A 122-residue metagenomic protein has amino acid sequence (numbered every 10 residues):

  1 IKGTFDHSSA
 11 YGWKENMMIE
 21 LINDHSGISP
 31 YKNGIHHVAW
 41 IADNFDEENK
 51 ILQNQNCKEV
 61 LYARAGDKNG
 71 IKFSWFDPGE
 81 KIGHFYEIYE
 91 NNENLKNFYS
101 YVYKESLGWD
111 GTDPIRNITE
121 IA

Functional and structural regions predicted by a protein language model:
I1-G3, I41, A63-A65: Short linear motifs in intrinsically disordered
I1-Y11: Acidic (E/D-rich), amphipathic helical modules within compact regulatory domains
S9-M17, S29-D46: Vicinal oxygen chelate
A10, K50-A122: Vicinal oxygen chelate
D24-H25: A conserved beta-strand-loop-helix scaffold within acyl/acetyltransferase catalytic domains
I28-S29, K96: Short, surface-exposed beta-strand/loop "edge" segments at domain boundaries and coil↔beta transitions
